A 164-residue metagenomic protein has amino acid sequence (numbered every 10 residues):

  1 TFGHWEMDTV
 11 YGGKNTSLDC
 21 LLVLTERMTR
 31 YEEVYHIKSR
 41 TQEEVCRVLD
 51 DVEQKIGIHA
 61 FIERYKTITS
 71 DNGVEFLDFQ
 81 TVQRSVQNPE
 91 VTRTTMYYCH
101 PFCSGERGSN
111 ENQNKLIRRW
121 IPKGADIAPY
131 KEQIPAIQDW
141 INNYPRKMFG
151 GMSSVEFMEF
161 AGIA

Functional and structural regions predicted by a protein language model:
T1-L21: Mobile-element integrase/transposase regions, centering on the N-terminal DNA-binding/Zn-coordinating module
D8, L24, R30, L49 (+4 more regions): Mobile genetic element proteins and their domesticated derivatives, centered on retroelements and DNA transposons
G13, S17, V34-H59: Active-site beta-loop-alpha junctions of metal-dependent nucleic acid enzymes, especially the RNase H-like/DDE
S17-D19, R27-E32: Coil-to-beta-strand transition motifs
R30-Y35, Y98: Short small-residue beta-strand/loop micro-motif enriched in glycine and branched aliphatics
F61-D78, P101-F102: Acidic/histidine-rich, metal-coordinating catalytic segments
G73, V91-A164: Charged alpha-helix within mobile-element recombinases
Q80-T92: Short, surface-exposed basic-aromatic patches at helix termini and helix-loop junctions that form
